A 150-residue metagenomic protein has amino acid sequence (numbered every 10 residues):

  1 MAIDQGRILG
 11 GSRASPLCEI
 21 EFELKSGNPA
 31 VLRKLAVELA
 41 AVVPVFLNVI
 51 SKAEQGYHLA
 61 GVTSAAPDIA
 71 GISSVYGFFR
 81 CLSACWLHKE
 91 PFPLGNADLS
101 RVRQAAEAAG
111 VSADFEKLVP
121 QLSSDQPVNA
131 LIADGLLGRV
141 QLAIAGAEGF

Functional and structural regions predicted by a protein language model:
M1-F150: Phosphate-end processing signature that detects enzymes handling 5′-triphosphorylated RNA and polyphosphate
